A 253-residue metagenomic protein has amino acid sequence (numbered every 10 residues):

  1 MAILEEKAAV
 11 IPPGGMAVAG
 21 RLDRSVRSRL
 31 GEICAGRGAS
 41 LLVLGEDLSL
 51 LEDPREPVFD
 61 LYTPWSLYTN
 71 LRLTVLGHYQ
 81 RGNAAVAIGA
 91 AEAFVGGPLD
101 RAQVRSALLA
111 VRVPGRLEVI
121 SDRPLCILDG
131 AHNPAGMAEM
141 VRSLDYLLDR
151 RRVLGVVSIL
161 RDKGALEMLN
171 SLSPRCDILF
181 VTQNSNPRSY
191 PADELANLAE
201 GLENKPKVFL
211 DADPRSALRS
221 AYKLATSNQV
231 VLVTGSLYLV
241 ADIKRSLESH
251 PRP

Functional and structural regions predicted by a protein language model:
M1-N70, A84, I88-A102: Acidic, Mg2+-coordinating active-site environments of NTP-dependent enzymes
A2, P64-I178: Nucleotide phosphate-binding/pyrophosphate-handling subdomain across enzymes that bind or process nucleotide phosphates
G20-L42, D53, V58, L125-I127 (+2 more regions): C-terminal helical cap/extension that packs against the catalytic core of soluble nucleotide-cofactor enzymes
F94-V95, L144, A199, E203 (+2 more regions): Active-site catalytic pocket residues across diverse enzymes, especially alpha/beta-hydrolases
S236: Active-site-proximal loop/hinge segments that shape catalytic or ion-binding/gating pockets
